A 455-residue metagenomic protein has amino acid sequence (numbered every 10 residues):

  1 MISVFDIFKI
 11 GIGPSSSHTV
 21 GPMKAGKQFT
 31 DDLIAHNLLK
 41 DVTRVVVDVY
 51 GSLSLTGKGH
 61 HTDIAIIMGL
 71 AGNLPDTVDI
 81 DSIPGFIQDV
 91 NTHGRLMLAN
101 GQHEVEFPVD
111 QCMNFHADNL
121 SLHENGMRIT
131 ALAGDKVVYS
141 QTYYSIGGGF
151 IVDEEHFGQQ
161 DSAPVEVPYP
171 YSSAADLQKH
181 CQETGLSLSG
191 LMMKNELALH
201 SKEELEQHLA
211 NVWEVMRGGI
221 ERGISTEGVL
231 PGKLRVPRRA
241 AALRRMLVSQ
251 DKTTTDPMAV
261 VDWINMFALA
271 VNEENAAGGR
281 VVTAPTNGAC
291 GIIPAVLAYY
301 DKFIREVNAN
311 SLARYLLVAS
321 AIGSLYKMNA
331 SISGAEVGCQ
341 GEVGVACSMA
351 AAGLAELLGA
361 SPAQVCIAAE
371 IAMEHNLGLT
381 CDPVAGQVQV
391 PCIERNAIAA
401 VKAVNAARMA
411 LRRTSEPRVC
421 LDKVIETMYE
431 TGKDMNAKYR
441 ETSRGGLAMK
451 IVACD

Functional and structural regions predicted by a protein language model:
I2-F5, V20-M23, K27-Q28, H36-G101 (+6 more regions): Structured, active/binding-site neighborhoods that engage oxygen-rich ligands
F8-G26, A277-V296, V337-C347: Conserved phosphate/anionic-ligand binding catalytic regions in large, soluble enzymes, centered on
S17-I34, P294-E306, A351-G359: Alpha-helical support elements that line or immediately flank enzyme active sites and cofactor-binding pockets
R44-G57, D89-M97, A241-L243, Y315-M328 (+2 more regions): Short, mixed-charge aromatic SLiMs
P75-T253: C-terminal regulatory domains involved in ligand/effector binding and gene-expression control
H200-G338, G446-D455: Accessory "access/gating" subregions that flank catalytic or transport cores
V307, V318, S324-A397, M409-R418: Hydrophobic alpha-helical bundle architecture
R418-D455: Extended hydrophobic packing segments that form well-structured cores
